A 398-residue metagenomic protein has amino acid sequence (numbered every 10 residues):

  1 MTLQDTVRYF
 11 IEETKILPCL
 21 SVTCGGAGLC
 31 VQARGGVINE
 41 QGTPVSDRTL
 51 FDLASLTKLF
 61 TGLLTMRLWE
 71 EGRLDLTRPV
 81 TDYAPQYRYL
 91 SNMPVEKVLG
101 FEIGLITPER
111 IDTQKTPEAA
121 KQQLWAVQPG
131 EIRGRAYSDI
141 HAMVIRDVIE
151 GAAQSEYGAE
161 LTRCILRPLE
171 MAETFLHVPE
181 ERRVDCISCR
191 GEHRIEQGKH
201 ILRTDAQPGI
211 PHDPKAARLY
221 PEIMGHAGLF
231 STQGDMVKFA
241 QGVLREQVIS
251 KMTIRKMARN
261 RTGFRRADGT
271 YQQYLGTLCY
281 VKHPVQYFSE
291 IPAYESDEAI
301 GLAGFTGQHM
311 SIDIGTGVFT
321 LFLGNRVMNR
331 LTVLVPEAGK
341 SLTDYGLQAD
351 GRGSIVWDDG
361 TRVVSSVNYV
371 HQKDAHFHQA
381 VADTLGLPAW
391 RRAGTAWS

Functional and structural regions predicted by a protein language model:
T2-F51, V333-S341: Short, conserved catalytic-motif segment at the N-terminal edge
R8-E12, L50, E131, R218 (+3 more regions): Short, P/G- and charge-enriched loop/turn segments at secondary-structure junctions
T14-S21, E40-K97, V127-I140, M224-A227: Short active-site loop at a secondary-structure junction that contains or immediately precedes the catalytic residue(s)
S21, K97, M310-S311, F319-F322: Structural recognition of the beta-strand scaffold that forms the well-ordered cores of secreted hydrolase catalytic
S91-E295: Short, surface-exposed loop or secondary-structure junction motifs that flank catalytic or metal-binding residues
R245, A258-G263, P284, R330-S398: Short, gly/Ser/Thr-rich active-site loops of penicillin-recognizing serine hydrolases
F288-A299, P336-S341: Short, surface-exposed loop/helix-turn segments at secondary-structure junctions that function as lids/hinges flanking
A299, T306-F319: Short, surface-exposed beta-strand/loop micro-motifs that present aromatic residues
